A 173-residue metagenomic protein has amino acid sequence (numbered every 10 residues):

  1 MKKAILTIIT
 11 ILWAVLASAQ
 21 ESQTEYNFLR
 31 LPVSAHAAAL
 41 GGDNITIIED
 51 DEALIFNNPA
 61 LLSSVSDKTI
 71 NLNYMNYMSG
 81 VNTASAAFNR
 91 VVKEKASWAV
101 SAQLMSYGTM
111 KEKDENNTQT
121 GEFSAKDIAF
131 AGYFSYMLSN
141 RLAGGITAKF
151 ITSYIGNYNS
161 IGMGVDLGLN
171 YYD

Functional and structural regions predicted by a protein language model:
M1-S22: Bacterial Sec-dependent N-terminal signal peptides
Q20-D173: Subset of outer-membrane beta-barrel
